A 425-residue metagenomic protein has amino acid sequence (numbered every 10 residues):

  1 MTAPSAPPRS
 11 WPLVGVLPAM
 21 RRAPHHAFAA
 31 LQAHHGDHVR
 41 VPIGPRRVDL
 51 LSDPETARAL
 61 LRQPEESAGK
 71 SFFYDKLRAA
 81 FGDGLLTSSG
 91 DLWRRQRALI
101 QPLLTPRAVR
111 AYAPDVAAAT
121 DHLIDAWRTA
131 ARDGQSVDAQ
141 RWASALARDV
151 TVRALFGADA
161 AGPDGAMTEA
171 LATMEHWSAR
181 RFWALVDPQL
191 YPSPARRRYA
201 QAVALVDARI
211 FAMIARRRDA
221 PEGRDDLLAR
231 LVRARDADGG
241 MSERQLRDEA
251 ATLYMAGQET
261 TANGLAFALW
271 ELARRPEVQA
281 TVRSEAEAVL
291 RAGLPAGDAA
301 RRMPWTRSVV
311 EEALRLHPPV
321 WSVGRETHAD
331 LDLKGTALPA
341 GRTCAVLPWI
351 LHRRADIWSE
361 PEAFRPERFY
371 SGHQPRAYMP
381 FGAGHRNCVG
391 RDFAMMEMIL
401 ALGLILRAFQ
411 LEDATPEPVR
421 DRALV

Functional and structural regions predicted by a protein language model:
M1-R95, R110, P114-H122, A161-G162 (+3 more regions): N-terminal membrane-proximal hinge/A-helix region immediately C-terminal to the signal-anchor transmembrane segment
T2-S5, G69-Y74, L92, A108-N263 (+1 more regions): Cytochrome P450 heme-thiolate monooxygenase catalytic core
A3-S10, A113-A117, E169-T173, E222-A229 (+7 more regions): Cytochrome P450 I-helix active-site segment
V14-G36, A212, G293-K334: Conserved cytochrome P450 K-helix E-x-x-R motif and the immediately C-terminal K′/meander segment
T260-A273, A401: Short, small-residue alpha-helix embedded
P276-V278, F393-V425: Cytochrome P450 heme-binding "Cys pocket" and the immediately downstream C-terminal segment
V346-G372: Conserved cytochrome P450 K-helix/beta-meander segment immediately N-terminal to the heme-binding cysteine loop
